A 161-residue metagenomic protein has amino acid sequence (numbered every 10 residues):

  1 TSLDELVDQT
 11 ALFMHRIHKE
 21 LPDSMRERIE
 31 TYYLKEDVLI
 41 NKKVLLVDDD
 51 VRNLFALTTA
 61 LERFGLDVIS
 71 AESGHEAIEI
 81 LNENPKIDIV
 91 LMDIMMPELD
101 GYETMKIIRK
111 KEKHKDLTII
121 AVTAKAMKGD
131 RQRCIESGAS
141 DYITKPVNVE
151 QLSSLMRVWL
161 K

Functional and structural regions predicted by a protein language model:
S2-T10, V147-M156: C-terminal output helix
L3-K43, K110, K161: Disordered, acidic interdomain junction associated with two-component signaling
F55-R63: Charged docking surfaces used in two-component/phosphorelay signaling
S70-E79, G101: Helix N-cap/capping motif at the beta->alpha junctions
P85-L91: Active-site beta3 strand of CheY-like receiver
M96: Receiver (REC) domain active-site loop signature in two-component systems and cognate sites in sensor histidine kinases
